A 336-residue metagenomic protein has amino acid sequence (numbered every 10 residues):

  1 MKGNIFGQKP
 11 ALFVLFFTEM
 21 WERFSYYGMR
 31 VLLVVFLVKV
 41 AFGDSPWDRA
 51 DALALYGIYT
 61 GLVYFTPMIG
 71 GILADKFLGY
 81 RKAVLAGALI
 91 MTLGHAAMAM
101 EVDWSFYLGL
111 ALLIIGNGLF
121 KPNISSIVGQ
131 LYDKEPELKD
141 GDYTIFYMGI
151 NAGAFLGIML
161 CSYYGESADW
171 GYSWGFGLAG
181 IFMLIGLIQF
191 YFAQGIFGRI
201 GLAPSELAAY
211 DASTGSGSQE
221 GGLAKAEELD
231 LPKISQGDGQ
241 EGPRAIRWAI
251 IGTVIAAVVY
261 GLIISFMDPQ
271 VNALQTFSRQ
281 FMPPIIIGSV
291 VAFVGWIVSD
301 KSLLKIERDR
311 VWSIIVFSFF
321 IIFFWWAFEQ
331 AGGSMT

Functional and structural regions predicted by a protein language model:
M1-P10, K134, G165-T336: Intracellular loop-helix junctions on the cytosolic face of multi-pass helical membrane proteins
M1-Y27: Cytosolic juxtamembrane N-terminal segment immediately preceding the first transmembrane helix of multi-pass
R30-V31, M68-I69, A152-S167: A gly/Pro-rich, aromatic-decorated transmembrane alpha-helix motif that marks the paired, flexible gating helices
V31-L53, V271-Q275, A331-T336: Short amphipathic helix-loop junctions that connect adjacent transmembrane helices in Major Facilitator Superfamily/SLC
L53-A74, K121, F155-G157: Central cavity-lining transmembrane alpha-helices of secondary-active solute carriers, predominantly the Major
K76-A88, E135-P136, E307-R308: Cytoplasmic membrane-interface "Motif A"-like loop-to-helix N-cap segments of 12-TM Major Facilitator Superfamily
A86-Y107: C-terminal ends and interior cores of transmembrane alpha-helices in multi-pass membrane transporters/permeases
G94, S105-F120, S318, I322: Hydrophobic core of transmembrane alpha-helices in multi-pass small-molecule transporters, especially MFS/SLC-type
